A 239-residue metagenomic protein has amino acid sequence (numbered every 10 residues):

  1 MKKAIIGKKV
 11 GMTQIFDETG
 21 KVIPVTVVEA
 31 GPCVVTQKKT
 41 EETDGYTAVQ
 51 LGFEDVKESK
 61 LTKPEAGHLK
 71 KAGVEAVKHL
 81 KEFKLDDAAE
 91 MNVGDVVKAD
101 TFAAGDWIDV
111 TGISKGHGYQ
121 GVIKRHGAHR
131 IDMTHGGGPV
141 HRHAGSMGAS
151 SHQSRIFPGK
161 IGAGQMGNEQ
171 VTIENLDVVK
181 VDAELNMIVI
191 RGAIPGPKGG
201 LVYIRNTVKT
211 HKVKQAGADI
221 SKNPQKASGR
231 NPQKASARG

Functional and structural regions predicted by a protein language model:
M1-G239: Extended basic (Lys/Arg/His-rich) segments that typically form rRNA-contacting surfaces in ribosomal proteins
